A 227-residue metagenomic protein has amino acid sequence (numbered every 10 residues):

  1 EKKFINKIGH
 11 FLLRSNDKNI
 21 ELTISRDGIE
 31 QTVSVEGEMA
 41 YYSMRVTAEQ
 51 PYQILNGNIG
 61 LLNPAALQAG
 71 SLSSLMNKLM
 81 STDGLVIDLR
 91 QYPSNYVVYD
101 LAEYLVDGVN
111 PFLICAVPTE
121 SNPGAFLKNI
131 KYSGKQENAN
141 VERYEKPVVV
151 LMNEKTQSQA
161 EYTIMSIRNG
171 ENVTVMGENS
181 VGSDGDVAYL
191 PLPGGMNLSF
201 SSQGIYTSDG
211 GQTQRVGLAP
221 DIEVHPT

Functional and structural regions predicted by a protein language model:
E1, Q68-A69, Q203: PDZ/PDZ-like domain segments forming the peptide/carboxylate-binding groove, activating on the N-terminal beta-strands
K2-L13: Extended, low-hydrophobicity, Ser/Thr/Pro/Gly-biased non-transmembrane segments
F4, E38-A40, G204: A short, hydrophobic/aromatic-rich structural module that often spans a beta strand with its adjoining loop
L12-P193: Cleft-lining beta-strand/loop regions that shape enzyme active-site pockets
N63-P64, M152, G177, F200-S202 (+2 more regions): Pocket-edge structural micro-motifs
N138-N140, D221-T227: Extracytoplasmic/peripheral linker and loop segments enriched in polar/acidic and small residues with frequent Thr/Pro
A188-E223: C-terminal structured "cap/appendage" subdomains that terminate the fold
